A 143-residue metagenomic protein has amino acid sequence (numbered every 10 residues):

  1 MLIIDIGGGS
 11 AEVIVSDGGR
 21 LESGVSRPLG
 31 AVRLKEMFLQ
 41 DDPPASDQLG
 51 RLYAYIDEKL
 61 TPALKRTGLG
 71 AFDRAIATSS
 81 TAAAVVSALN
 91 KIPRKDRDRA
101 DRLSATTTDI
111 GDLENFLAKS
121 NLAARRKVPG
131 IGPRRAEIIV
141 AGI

Functional and structural regions predicted by a protein language model:
M1-L2, V15-I143: Helical "lid/coupling" subdomains associated with nucleotide-phosphate turnover
I6-I14: Short glycine/serine/threonine-rich phosphate/pyrophosphate-binding segments that cradle anionic phosphate groups
